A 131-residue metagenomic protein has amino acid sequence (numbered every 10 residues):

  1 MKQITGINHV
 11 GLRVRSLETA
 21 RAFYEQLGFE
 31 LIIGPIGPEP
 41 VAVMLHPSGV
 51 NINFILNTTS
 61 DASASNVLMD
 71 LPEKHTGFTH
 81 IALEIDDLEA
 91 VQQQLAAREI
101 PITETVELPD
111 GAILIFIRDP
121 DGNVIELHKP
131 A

Functional and structural regions predicted by a protein language model:
M1-I7, E30-A82, Q92-R118, P130-A131: Vicinal oxygen chelate
V10: Polyanion-binding surface elements
V14-L17: Conserved beta-strand-loop-alpha-helix junction that forms the acyl-donor binding cleft
T19, L88-Q92: Short, conserved charged micro-motifs
A20-E25, L95, G122: Conserved active-site tyrosine of GNAT-family acetyltransferases
I85: A short, basic/aromatic alpha-helical/loop segment that forms part of the nucleotidyl-sugar donor-binding site
V124-L127: Short glycine-/small-residue motifs
